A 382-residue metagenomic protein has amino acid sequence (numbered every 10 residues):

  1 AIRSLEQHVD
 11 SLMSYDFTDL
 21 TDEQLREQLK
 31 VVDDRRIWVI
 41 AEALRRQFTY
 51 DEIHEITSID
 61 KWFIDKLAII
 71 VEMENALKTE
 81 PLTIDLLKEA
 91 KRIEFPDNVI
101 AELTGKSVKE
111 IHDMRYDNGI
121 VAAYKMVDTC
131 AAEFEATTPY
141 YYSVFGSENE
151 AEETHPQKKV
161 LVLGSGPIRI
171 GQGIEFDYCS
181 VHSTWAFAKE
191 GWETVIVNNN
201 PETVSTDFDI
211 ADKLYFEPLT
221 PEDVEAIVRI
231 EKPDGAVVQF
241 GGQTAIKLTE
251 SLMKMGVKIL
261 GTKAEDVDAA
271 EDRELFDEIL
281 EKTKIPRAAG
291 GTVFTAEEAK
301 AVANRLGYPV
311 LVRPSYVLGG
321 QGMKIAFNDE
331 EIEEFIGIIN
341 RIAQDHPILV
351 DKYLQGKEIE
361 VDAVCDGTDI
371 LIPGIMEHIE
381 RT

Functional and structural regions predicted by a protein language model:
A1-L5: Short amphipathic C-terminal alpha-helix that caps PH/PH-like domains
E6, D10-T83: Long, charged, helix-rich clamp/arm modules that form nucleic acid-engaging surfaces of large nucleic-acid-processing
E23-R26, D34, V39, E52 (+3 more regions): N-terminal beta-alpha lobe that positions the nucleotide/phosphoryl donor in ATP/NTP-coupled carboxylate activation
L44, A90-K91: Short helix-to-turn junction characteristic of helix-turn-helix DNA-binding domains, especially the helix
